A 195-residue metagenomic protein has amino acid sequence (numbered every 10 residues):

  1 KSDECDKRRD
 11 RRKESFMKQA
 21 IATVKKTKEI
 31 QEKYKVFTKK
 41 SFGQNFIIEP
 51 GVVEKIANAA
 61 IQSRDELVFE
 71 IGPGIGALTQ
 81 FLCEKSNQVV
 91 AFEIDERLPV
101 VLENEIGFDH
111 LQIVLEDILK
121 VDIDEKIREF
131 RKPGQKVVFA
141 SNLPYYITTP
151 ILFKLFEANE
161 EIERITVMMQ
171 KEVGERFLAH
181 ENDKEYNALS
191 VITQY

Functional and structural regions predicted by a protein language model:
D3-R12, F16-Y195: Catalytic cores of RNA-modifying enzymes
